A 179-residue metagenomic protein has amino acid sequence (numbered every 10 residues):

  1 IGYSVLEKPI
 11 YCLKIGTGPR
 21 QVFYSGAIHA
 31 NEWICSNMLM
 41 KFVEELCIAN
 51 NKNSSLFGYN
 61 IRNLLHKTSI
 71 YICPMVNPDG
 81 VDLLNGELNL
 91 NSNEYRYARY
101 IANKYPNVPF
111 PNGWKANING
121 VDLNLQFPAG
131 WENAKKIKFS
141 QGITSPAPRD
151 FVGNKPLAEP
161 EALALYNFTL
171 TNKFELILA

Functional and structural regions predicted by a protein language model:
I1-V22: Soluble metallo-hydrolase cores and metallopeptidase-like ectodomains found primarily in the secretory/periplasmic
G2, K14, G26, P74 (+1 more regions): Pocket-edge structural micro-motifs
P19, W33-N37, K41-A179: Active-site/substrate-binding loop(s) of hydrolase catalytic cores
Y24-G26, P148: Acidic/histidine-rich, surface-exposed loop or edge segments in extracytoplasmic proteins
H29: Conserved phosphate/anionic-ligand binding catalytic regions in large, soluble enzymes, centered on
